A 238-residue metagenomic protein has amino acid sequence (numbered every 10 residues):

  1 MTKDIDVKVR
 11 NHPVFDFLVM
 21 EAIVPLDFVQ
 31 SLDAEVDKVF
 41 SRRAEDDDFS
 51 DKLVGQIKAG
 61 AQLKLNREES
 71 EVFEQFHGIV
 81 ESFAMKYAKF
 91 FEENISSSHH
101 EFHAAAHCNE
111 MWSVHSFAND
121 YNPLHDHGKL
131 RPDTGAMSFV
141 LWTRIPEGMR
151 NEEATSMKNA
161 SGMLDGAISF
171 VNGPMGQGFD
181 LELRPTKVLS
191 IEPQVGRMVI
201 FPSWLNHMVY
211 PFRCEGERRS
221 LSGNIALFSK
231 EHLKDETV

Functional and structural regions predicted by a protein language model:
T2-A105, N119-P123, A167: Non-heme Fe(II)/2-oxoglutarate
M20, M137-F139, R219-G223: Hydrophobic residues positioned within well-ordered beta-strands of beta-sheet architectures
G55-S70, E92-S96, F102-W112, D120-P123 (+8 more regions): A structural signal for the main folded, soluble domain(s) of proteins
E68-F76, A160-S161, R213-R218: Short, surface-exposed loop and linker segments with low hydrophobicity and enrichment for Pro/Ser/Thr
W112-M198, Y210, G216-E217, E231 (+1 more regions): Catalytic core of non-heme Fe(II) oxygenases with the double-stranded beta-helix
